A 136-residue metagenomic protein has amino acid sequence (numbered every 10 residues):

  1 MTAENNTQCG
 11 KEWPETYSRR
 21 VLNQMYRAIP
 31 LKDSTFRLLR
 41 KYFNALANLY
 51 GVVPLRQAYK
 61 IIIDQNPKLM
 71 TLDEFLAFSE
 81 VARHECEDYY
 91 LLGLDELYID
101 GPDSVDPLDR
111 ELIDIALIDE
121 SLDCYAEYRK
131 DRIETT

Functional and structural regions predicted by a protein language model:
T2-M25: Long, low-complexity, charged/polar intrinsically disordered regions in eukaryotic proteins
Y17-R27, T35, L108-T135: Short, amphipathic alpha-helical interaction segments positioned at domain boundaries
R27-V53: Positively charged, polyanion-binding regions of nucleic-acid-associated proteins
S34-T35, L76-H84, D100-D109, E127: C-terminal catalytic/scaffold cores in eukaryotic proteins
N48, V52-L55, K68, D88: Intrinsically disordered or highly flexible coil/loop and linker segments, enriched in small and charged/polar residues
Q57-I62: A short acidic, leucine-rich amphipathic alpha-helix
I63-D100: Charge-enriched amphipathic alpha-helical scaffolds
